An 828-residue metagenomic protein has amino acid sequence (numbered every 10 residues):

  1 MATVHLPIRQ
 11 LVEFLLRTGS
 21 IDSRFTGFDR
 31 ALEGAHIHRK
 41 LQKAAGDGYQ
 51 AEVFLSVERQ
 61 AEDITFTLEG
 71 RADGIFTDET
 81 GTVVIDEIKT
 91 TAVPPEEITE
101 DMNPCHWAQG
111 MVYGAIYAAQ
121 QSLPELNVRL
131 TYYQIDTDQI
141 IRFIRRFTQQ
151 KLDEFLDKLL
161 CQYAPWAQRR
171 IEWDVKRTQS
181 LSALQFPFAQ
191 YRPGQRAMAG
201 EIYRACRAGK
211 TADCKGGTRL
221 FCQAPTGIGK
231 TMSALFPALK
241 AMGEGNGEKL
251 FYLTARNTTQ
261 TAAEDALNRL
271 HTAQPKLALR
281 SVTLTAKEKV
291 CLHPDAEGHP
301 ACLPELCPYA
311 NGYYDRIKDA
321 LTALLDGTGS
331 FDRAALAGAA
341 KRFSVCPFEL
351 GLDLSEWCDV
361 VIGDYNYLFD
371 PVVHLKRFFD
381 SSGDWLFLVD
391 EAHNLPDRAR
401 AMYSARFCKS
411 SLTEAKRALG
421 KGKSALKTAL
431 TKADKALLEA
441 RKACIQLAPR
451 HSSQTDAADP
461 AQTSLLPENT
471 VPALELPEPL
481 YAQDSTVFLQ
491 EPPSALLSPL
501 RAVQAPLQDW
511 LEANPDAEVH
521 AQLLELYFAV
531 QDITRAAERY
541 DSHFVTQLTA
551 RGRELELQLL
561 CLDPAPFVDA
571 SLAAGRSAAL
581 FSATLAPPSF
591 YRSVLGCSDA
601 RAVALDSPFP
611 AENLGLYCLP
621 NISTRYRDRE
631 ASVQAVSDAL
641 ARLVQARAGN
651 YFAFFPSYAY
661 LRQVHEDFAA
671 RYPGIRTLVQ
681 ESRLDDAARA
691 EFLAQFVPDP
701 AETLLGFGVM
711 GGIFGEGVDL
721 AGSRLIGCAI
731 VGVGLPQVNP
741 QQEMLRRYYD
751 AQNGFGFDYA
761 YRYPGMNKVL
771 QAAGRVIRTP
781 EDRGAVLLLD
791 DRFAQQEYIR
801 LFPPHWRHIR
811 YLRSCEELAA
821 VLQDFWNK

Functional and structural regions predicted by a protein language model:
M1-D78, T82, A108: Metal-dependent nuclease catalytic cores that hydrolyze phosphodiester bonds in DNA/RNA, characterized by
V57-E154: Mg2+/Mn2+-dependent nuclease catalytic core
W173-Q223: Conserved pre-motif I regulatory segment
T178, Q185, N246-V361, F369 (+6 more regions): A substrate-engagement module of RecA-like helicase motors
A234, T261, K341-V360, Y365-A502 (+2 more regions): Signature of the SF2 helicase/ATPase Hel1-core->accessory helical subdomain module
L336-V361, P371-F378, P506-S623, A631-Q634 (+3 more regions): A contiguous, basic/glycine-rich beta-loop/short-helix subdomain that forms a polymer-engagement track
P620-A631, S682-F793: Conserved RecA-like P-loop NTPase helicase motor core
P656-E681: Conserved helicase motor "Helicase C" RecA-like lobe of SF1/SF2 P-loop NTPases
